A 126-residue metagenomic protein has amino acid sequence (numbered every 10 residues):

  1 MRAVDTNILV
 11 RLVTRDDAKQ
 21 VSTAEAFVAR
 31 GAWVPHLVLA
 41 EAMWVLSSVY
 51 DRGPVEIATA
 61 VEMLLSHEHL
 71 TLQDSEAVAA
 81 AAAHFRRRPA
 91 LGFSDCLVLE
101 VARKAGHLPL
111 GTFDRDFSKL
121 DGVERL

Functional and structural regions predicted by a protein language model:
M1, L99-L126: Acidic, PIN/NYN-like endoribonuclease modules and their adjacent C-terminal/linker elements
M1-V34, Y50-E62: Short, well-structured N-terminal submotif of metal-dependent ribonuclease cores
V4-D5, V34, L91-G92, D114 (+1 more regions): Histidine- and aromatic-rich ligand-binding microenvironments
R11-V13, V45, L120: Residues that scaffold the ATP/ADP-binding catalytic core of kinase and kinase-like folds
M43-S47, E62-L65, A82-A83, L99: Amphipathic alpha-helical segments within well-ordered protein domains
H69-G111: Active-site neighborhoods of divalent-metal-dependent phosphate/nucleic-acid chemistry enzymes
